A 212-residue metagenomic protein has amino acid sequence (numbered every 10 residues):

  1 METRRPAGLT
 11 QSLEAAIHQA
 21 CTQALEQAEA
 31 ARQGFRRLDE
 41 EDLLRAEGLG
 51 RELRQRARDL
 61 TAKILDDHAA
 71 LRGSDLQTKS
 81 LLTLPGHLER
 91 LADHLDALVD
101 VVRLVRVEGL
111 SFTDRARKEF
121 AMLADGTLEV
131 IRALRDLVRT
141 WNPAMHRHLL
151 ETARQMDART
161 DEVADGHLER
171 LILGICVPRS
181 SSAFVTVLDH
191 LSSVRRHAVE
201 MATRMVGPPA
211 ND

Functional and structural regions predicted by a protein language model:
M1-D212: Cytosolic, long alpha-helical scaffolding segments
